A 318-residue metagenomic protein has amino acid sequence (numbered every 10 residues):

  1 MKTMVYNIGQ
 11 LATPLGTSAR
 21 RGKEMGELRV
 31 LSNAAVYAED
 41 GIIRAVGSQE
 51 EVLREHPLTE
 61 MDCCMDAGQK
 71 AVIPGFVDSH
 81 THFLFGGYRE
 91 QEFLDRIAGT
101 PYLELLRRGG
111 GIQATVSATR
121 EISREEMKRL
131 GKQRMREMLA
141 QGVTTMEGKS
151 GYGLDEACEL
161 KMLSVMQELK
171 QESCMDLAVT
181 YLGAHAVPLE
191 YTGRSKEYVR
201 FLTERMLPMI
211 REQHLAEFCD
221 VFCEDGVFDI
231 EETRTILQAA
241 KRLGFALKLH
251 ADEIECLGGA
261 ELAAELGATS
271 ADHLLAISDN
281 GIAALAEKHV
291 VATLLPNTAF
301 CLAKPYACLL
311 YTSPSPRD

Functional and structural regions predicted by a protein language model:
M1-E55: N-terminal metal-binding scaffold of metallo-dependent hydrolase/deaminase domains
V5, C63-M65, V77, T180 (+1 more regions): Hydrophobic/aromatic beta-strand patches that form the interior of the parallel beta-sheet core in alpha/beta enzyme
I8, V36, G41, Q69 (+8 more regions): Divalent metal-coordination and catalytic microenvironments
D62-L130: Metal-associated gating/positioning segment near the N- to mid-region
G110-G131, R136, T144-L257: Metal-coordinating catalytic core of metallo-dependent amide/deamination hydrolases
L139, Q171, K241, A286 (+1 more regions): Anion (oxyanion) recognition and catalysis
L139, R211-E212, A264, A286: Non-catalytic positions within long, well-ordered alpha-helices that form the structural scaffold/packing of enzyme
A246-L247, E255-S313, R317: Active-site-adjacent C-terminal substructures of enzyme catalytic domains
